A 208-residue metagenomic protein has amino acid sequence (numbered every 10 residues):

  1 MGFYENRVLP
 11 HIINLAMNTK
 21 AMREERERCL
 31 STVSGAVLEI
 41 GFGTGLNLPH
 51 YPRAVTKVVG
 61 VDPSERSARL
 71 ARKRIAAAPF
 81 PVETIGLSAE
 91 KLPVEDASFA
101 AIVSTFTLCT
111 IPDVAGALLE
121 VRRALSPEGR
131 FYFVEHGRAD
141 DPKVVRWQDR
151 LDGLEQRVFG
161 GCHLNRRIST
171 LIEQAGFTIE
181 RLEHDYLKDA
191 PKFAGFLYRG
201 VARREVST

Functional and structural regions predicted by a protein language model:
A16-A36, L46-H50: Conserved alpha-helix/loop element of class I SAM-dependent methyltransferases that forms part of the SAM/SAH-binding
L38-I40, T44-K91: Class I SAM-dependent methyltransferase SAM/SAH-binding core
E90-I102: A short acidic, Gly/Pro-enriched loop at the edge of an enzyme's catalytic core that lines a small-molecule cofactor
A100-D113: A short SAM/SAH-binding and catalytic strip from SAM-dependent methyltransferases
A115-P127: A short glycine-rich, Lys/Arg-flanked "PGG" loop and its adjoining helix->strand segment in the class I
E128-H136: Conserved beta-strand signature within the Rossmann-like core of class I S-adenosyl-L-methionine
G160-G176: Short alpha-helix
F177, H184-T208: Core SAM-dependent methyltransferase catalytic element
